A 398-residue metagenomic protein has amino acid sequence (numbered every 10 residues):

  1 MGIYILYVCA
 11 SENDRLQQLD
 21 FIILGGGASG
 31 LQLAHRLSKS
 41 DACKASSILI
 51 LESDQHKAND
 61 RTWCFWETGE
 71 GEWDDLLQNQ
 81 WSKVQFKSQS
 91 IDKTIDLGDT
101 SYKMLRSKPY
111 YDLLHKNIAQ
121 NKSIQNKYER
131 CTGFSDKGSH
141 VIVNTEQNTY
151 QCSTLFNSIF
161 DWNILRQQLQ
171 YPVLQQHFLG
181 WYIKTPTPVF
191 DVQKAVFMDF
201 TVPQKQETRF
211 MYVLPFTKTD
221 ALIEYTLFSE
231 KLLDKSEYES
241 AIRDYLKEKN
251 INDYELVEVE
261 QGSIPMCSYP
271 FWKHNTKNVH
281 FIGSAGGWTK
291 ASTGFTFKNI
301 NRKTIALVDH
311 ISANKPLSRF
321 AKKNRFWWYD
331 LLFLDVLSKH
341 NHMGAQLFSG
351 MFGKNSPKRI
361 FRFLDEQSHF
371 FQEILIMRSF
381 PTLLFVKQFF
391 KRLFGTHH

Functional and structural regions predicted by a protein language model:
M1-D20: Extreme N-terminal leader/targeting segments of oxidoreductases
L19-K44: N-terminal Rossmann-like FAD-binding beta1-loop-alpha1 element of flavoenzymes
I50-S88: N-terminal FAD cofactor-binding segment of flavoenzymes
W81, Q85-I91, R106-Q125: N-terminal Rossmann-like dinucleotide/flavin-binding domain of flavoprotein oxidoreductases that bind FAD/FMN
L97-K116, S229-E237: Short beta-strand to alpha-helix junction loop
Q125-L246: Predominantly flavin-linked oxidoreductase catalytic cores and closely associated redox partners
C131, P203-K205, S229-A306: FAD/FMN-dependent oxidoreductases across multiple families
I305-H398: C-terminal helical "tail/cap" subdomain of flavin- and related membrane-associated enzymes
